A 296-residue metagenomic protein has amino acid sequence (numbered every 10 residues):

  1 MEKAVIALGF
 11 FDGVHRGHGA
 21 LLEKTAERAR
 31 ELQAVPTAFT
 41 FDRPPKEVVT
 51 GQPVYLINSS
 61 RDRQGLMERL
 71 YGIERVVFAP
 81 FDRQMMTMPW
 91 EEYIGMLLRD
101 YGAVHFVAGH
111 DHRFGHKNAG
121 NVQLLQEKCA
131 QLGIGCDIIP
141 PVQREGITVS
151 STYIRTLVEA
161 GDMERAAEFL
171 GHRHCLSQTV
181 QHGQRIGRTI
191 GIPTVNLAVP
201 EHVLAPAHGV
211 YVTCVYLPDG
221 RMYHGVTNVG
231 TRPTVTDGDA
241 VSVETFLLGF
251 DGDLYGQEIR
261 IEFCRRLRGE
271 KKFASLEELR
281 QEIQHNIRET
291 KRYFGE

Functional and structural regions predicted by a protein language model:
M1-S59: N-terminal catalytic cores of NTP/NDP-binding nucleotidyl/phosphoryl-transfer enzymes
H15, M67, F106, A166 (+2 more regions): Residue-level signal for inorganic ion chemistry
A38, F78, I138-I139: A structural preference for short, hydrophobic beta-strand core positions in alpha/beta folds
E47-L132: N-terminal Rossmann-like or analogous alpha/beta NTP/dinucleotide-binding catalytic cores that position adenine
C129-T231: Glycine-rich, Lys/Arg-enriched anion-binding loops that position phosphate/diphosphate groups for phosphoryl
G183-E296: Phosphate/ribose-recognition catalytic cores of enzymes acting on nucleotide-derived substrates
